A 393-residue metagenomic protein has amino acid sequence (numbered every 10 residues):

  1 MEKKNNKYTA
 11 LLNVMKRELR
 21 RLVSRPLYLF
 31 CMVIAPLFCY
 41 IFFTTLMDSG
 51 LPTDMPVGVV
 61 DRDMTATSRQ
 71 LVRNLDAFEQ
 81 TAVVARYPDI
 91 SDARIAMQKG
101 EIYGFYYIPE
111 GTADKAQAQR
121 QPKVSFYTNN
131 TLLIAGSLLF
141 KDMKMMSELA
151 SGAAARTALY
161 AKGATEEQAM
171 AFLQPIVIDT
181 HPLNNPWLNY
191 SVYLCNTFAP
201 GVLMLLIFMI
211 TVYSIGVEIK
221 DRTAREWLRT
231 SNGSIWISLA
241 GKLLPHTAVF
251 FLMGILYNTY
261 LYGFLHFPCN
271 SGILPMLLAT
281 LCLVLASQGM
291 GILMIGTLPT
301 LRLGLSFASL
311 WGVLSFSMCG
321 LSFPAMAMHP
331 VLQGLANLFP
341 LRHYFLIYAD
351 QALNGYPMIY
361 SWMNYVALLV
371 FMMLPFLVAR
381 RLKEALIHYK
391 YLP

Functional and structural regions predicted by a protein language model:
M1-Y190, A385, L392-P393: Extracytoplasmic/periplasmic domains immediately adjacent to an N-terminal transmembrane anchor in multi-pass membrane
Y8, L12-K16, L188, V192 (+5 more regions): Alpha-helical membrane-protein architecture signal
M15, V33-L37, F198, L243 (+9 more regions): Residue-level signature of the transmembrane alpha-helical core of multi-pass small-molecule transporters
P26-L27, W236, R302: Residues that define the loop-to-transmembrane-helix transition and helix capping in multi-pass membrane transporters
F38-I41, H181-L261: Hydrophobic alpha-helical transmembrane segments of multi-pass membrane transport proteins
M64, T259-Y260, P268-P393: Membrane-spanning alpha-helical segments of multipass transporters and channels
T67-L71, T211, T223, I347: Hydrophobic alpha-helical segments typical of transmembrane helices and their membrane-interface/capping positions
